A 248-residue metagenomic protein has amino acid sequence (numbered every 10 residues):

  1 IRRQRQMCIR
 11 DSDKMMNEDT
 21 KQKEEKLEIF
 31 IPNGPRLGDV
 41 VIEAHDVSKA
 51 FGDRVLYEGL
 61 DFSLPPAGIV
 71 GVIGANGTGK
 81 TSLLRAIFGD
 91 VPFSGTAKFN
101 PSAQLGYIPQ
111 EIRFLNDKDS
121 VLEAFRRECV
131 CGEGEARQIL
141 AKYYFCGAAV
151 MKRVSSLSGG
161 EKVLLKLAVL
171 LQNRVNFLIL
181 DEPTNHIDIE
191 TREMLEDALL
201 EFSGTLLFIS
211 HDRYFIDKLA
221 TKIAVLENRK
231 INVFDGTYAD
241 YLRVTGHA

Functional and structural regions predicted by a protein language model:
I1-D11: Single conserved hydrophobic/aromatic residue that forms the stacking wall/gate of nucleotide- or nucleobase-binding
R2, E25, G34-A248: ABC ATP-binding cassette signature C-motif
M7, M15-M16, M151, M194: Detector for methionine-enriched segments
R10-L27, V40: ABC transporter TMD-NBD coupling linker
F30-P32: Short, P/G- and charge-enriched loop/turn segments at secondary-structure junctions
